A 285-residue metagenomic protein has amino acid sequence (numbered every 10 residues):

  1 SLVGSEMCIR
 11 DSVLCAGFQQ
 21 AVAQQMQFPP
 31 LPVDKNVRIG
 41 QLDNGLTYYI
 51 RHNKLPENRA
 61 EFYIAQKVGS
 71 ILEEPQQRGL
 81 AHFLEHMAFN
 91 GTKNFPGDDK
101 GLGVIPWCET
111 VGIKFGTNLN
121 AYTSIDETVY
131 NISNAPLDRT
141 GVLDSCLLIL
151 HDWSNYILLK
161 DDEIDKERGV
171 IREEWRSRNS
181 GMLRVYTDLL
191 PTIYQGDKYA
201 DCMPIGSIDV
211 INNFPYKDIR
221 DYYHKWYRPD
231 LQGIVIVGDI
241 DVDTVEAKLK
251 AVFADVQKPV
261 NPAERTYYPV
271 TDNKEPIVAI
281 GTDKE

Functional and structural regions predicted by a protein language model:
L2-I9: Short, small-residue-biased leader/transition segments that mark boundaries at the very start of proteins
C15, A21-A23: Boundary at the C-terminal end of the N-terminal hydrophobic targeting segment
Q25, G196, G233-E285: An aromatic/glycine/proline-enriched structural segment found at the starts of mature extracellular/organellar domains
M26, P30-I64: Mature N-terminal segment immediately following signal peptide/propeptide cleavage in secreted/periplasmic
G45, I64, H82-F83, Y130 (+5 more regions): Buried hydrophobic packing residues in well-ordered domains
E61-S133, D201-I205: M16/MPP (pitrilysin/insulinase) zinc-metallopeptidase core fold and M16-derived inactive scaffolds
M87-T92, A121-D126, V142-I149, W153 (+4 more regions): Scaffold signal of the M16-like zinc-metallopeptidase fold and its non-catalytic homologs
K100-P106, I157-R176, D241, V260-K274: Acidic/histidine-enriched alpha-helical segments
